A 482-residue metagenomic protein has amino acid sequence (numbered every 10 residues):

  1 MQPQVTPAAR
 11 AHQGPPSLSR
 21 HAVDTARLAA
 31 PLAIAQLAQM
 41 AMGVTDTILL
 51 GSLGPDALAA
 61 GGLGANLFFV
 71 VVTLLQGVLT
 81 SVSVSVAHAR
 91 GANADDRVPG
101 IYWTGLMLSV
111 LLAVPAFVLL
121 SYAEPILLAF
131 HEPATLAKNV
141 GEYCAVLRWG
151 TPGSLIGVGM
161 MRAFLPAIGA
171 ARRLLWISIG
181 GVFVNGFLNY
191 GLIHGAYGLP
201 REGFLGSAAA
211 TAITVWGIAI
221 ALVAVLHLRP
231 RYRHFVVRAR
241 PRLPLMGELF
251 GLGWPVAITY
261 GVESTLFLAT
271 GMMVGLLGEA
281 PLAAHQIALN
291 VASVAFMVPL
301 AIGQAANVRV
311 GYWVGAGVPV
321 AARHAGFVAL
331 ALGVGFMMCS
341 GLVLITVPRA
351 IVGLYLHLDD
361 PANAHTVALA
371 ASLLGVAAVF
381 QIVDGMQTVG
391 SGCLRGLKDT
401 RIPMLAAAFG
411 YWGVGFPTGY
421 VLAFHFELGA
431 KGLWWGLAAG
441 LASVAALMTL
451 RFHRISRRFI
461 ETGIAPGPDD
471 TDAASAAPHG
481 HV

Functional and structural regions predicted by a protein language model:
M1-A29, V86-G153, V184, G191 (+3 more regions): Short alpha-helical transmembrane segments in multi-pass integral membrane proteins
P16-I48, S52-L53, N66-S85, S109-F117 (+3 more regions): N-terminal transmembrane alpha-helices
A26-D46, V146, G181, T214-I218 (+4 more regions): Transmembrane helical elements of multi-pass membrane transporters/channels
I34, A38, M42, V71-L75 (+13 more regions): Residue-level hotspots within pore-lining transmembrane alpha-helices of multi-pass secondary transporters
L37-A59, L127-A134, G191-E202, G261-V294 (+4 more regions): Helix-terminus/linker motif at the lipid-water interface of multi-pass membrane proteins
L50-F69, A134-E142, F204-A209, L245-L252 (+3 more regions): Interfacial/gating helices of multi-pass transporter permease domains
L58-F117, G157-G169, R173-L174, A284-P348 (+1 more regions): Small-residue-rich hydrophobic transmembrane alpha-helices
L79, S83, L147-P166, L174-V182 (+7 more regions): Short runs within selected transmembrane alpha-helices of multi-pass transporters and secretion channels
